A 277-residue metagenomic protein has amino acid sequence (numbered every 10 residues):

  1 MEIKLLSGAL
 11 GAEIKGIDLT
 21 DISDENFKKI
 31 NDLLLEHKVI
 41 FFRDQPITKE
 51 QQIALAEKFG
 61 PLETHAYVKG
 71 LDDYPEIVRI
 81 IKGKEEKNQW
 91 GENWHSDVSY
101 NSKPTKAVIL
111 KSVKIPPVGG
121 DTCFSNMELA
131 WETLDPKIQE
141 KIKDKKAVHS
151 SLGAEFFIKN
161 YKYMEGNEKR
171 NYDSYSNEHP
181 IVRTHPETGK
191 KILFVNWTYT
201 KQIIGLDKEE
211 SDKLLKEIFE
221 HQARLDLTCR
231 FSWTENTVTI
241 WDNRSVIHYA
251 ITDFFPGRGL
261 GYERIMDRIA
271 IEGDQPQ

Functional and structural regions predicted by a protein language model:
M1-E235, N243-Q277: Non-heme Fe(II) oxygenase catalytic core, chiefly the N-lobe of the double-stranded beta-helix
